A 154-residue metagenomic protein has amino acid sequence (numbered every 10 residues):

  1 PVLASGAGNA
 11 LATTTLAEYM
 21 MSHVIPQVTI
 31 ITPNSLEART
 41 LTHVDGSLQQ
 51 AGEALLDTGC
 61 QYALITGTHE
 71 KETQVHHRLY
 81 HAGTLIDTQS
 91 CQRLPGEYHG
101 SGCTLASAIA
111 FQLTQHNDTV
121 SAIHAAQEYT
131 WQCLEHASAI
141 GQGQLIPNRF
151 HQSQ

Functional and structural regions predicted by a protein language model:
P1-L3: A short, structured active-site edge motif that brings together acidic residues
S5-A7: Conserved beta-loop-beta/alpha segment of the NTase-like Rossmann-fold superfamily that binds/positions NTPs
A10-I86: Conserved phosphate/ATP/ADP-binding segment of small-molecule kinases
T40, G96-T119: Short, small-residue alpha-helix embedded
Y80, A110-T114, Q127, W131: Regular secondary-structure segments
L85-D87, Q112-A126: Phosphate-handling active-site elements
L85-H99: Short pre-catalytic strand/loop immediately N-terminal to key active-site residues, enriched for Gly-Thr
V120-Q154: Charged C-terminal helix
